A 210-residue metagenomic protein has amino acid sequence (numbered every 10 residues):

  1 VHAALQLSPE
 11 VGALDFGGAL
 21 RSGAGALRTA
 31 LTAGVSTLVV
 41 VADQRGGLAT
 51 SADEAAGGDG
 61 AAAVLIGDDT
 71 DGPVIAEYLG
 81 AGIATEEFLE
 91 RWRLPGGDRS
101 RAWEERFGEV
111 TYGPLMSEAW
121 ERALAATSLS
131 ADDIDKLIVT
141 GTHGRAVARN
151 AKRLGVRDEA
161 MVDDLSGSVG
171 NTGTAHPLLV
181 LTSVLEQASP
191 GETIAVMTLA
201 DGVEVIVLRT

Functional and structural regions predicted by a protein language model:
A3: N-terminal small/polar loop signature for handling phosphorylated ligands or for N-terminal nucleophile
S8-E10, D15-V35, A56, G67 (+1 more regions): Claisen-condensing/thiolase-fold acyl-transfer catalytic domains that form or cleave C-C bonds in fatty acid
S22-G23, R45-T50, A84-F88, A146 (+1 more regions): Short, well-ordered, mixed-charge alpha-helical segments that flank or form enzyme active sites
L31, S36-A63: Flexible, glycine-rich active-site loops centered on histidine and acidic residues that chelate a metal or position
V41, T85-L89, D98-A102, G144 (+1 more regions): Acyl-CoA/ACP chain-elongation machinery
S51-P114, E118, V205-T210: Condensing-enzyme catalytic core mediating Claisen C-C bond formation in acyl metabolism
T111-T127, P177-V184: Short, well-ordered amphipathic alpha-helical segments that serve as non-catalytic structural scaffolds within diverse
S117-D135, L154-R157: Phosphate/pyrophosphate-binding loops at sites that engage ATP/ADP/AMP, CoA/4′-phosphopantetheine, polyphosphate
